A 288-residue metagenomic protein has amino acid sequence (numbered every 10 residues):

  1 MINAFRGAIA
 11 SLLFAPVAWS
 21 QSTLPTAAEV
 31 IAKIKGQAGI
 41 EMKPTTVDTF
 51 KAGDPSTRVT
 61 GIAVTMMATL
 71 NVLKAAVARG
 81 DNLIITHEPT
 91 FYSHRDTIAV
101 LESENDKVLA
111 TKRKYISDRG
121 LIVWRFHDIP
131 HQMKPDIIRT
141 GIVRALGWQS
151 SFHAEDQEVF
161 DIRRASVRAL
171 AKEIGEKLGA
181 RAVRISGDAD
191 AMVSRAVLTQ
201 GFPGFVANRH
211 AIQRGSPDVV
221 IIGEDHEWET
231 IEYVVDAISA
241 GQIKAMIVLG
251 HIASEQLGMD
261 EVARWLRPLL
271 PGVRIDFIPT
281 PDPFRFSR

Functional and structural regions predicted by a protein language model:
M1-I9: Bacterial N-terminal signal peptides that target proteins for export
A15-V17: N-terminal signal peptide c-region/cleavage motif recognized by signal peptidases
S20-R288: Active-site catalytic microenvironments in core metabolic enzymes, especially phosphate/sugar-handling
